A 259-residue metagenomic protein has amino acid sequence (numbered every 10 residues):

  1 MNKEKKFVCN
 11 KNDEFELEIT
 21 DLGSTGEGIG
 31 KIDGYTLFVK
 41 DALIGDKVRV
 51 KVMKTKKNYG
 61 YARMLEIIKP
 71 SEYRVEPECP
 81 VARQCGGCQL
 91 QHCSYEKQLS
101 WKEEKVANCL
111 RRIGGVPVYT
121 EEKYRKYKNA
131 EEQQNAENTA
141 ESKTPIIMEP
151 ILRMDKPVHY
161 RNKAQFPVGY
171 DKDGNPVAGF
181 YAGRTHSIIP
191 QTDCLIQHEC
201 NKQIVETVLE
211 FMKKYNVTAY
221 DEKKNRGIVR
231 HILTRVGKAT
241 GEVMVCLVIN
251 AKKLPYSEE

Functional and structural regions predicted by a protein language model:
M1-E259: Accessory RNA-recognition modules of RNA-modification enzymes
